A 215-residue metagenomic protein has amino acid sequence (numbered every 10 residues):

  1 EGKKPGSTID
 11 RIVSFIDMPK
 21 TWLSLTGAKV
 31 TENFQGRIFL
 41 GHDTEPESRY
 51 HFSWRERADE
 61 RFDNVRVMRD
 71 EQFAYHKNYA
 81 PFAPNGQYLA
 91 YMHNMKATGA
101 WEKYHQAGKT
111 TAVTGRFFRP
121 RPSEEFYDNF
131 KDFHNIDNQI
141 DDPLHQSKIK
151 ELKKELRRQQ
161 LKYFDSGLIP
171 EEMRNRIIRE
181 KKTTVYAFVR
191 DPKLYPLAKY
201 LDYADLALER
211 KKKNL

Functional and structural regions predicted by a protein language model:
E1, M18-L23, E125-D132: Beta-strand elements within well-structured catalytic alpha/beta cores of enzymes that handle phosphate/sulfate esters
G2-F15: A short, structured beta-strand-centered segment in the mid-to-C-terminal lobe of catalytic cores from group-transfer
K3-G6, H134-N138: Short small-residue beta-strand/loop micro-motif enriched in glycine and branched aliphatics
K4, M18, A28: Contiguous mid-protein beta-loop-alpha structural module that forms a pocket-lining wall or clamp of enzyme active
R11, T26-E125: C-terminal cap/loop subdomain of S1 sulfatases and analogous C-terminal strand-loop tails that border
D17, T21-S24, F34, I38 (+3 more regions): Extracytoplasmic/secreted proteins, especially bacterial periplasmic and envelope-associated proteins
W22-V30, D43, E47, Q72 (+5 more regions): A generic secondary-structure signal for well-formed alpha-helical elements
G108-E124, K131, Q139-L215: Long, internal low-complexity/basic segments
